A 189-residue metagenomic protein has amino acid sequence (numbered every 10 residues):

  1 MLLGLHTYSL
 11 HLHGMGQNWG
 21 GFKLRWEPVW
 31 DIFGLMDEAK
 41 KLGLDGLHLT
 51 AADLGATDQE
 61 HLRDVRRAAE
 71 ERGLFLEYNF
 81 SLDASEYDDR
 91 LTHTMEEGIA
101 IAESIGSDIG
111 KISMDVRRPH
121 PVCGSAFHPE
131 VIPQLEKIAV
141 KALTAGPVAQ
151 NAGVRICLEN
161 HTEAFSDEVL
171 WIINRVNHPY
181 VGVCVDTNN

Functional and structural regions predicted by a protein language model:
M1-S107, V140, H178: N-terminal pre-domain/capping segments
L5, L47-L49, I112, L158-N160 (+1 more regions): Conserved beta-strand positions
L54-T57, A164, N189: Glycine-/small-residue-rich active-site loops that bind phosphorylated ligands and cofactors
R63-D64, A68-L76, F80-G182: Active-site acidic/histidine proton-transfer and metal-coordination neighborhood in alpha/beta enzyme cores
V181-N189: Beta/alpha (TIM)-barrel catalytic core signal, keyed to glycine-rich beta->alpha loops juxtaposed to Asp/Glu that bind
